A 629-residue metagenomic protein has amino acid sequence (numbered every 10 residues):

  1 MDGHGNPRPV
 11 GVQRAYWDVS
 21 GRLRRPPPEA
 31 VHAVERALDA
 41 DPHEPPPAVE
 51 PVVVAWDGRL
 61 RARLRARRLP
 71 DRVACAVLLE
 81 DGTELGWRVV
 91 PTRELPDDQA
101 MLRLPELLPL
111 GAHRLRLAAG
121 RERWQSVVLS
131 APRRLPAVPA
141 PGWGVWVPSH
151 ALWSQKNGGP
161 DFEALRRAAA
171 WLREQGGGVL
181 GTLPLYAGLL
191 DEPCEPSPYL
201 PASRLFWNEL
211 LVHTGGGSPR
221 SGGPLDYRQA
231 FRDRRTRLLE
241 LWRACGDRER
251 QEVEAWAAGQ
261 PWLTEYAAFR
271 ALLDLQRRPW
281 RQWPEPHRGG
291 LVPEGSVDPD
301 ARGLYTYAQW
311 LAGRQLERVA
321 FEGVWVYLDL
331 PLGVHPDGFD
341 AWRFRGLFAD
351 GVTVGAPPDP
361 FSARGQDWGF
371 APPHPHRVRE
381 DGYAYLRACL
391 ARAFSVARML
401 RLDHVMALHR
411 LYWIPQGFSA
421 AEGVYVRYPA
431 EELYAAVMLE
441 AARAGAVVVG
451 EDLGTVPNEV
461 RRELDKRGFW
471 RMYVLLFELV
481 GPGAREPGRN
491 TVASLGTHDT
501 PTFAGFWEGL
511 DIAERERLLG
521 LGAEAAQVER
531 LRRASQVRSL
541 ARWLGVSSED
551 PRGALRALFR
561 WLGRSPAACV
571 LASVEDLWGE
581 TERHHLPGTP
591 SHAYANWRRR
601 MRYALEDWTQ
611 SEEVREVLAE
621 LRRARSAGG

Functional and structural regions predicted by a protein language model:
M1-T182, Y434, A442-R443, V447 (+3 more regions): Carbohydrate-interacting/catalytic domains
R36-H43, E50-R59, R63-A74, L78-G82 (+5 more regions): Acidic/aromatic-lined carbohydrate-recognition and catalytic surfaces of CAZymes acting on diverse glycans
E192-E317, G333-L571, E575-L577, H592-A593 (+1 more regions): Alpha-amylase-like alpha-glycosidases and glucanotransferases acting on alpha-linked glucans and related
